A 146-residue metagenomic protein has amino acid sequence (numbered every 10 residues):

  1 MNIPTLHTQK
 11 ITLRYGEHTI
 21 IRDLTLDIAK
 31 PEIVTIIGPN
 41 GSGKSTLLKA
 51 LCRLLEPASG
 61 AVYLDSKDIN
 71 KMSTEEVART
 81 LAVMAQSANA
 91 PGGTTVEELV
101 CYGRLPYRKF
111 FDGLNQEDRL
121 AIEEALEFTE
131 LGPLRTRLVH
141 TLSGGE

Functional and structural regions predicted by a protein language model:
L6, I21-D23: Conserved structural motif at the start of ABC-family nucleotide-binding domains
H18-T19, E75: Short coil-to-beta microelement around the adenine-binding A-loop and adjacent beta1/P-loop entry of ABC ATPase
L24-T35: Pre-Walker A (P-loop) beta-loop-beta motif of ABC nucleotide-binding domains
I37-P39: The feature captures the beta-strand-to-loop junction immediately N-terminal to the Walker
C52: Helix-to-loop junction immediately C-terminal to a conserved catalytic motif
G60-D68, V77: Conserved ABC transporter NBD signature motif
C101, Q116-L134: Conserved ABC ATPase "signature" region
D112-G113, L138-L142, E146: Conserved ABC ATPase signature
